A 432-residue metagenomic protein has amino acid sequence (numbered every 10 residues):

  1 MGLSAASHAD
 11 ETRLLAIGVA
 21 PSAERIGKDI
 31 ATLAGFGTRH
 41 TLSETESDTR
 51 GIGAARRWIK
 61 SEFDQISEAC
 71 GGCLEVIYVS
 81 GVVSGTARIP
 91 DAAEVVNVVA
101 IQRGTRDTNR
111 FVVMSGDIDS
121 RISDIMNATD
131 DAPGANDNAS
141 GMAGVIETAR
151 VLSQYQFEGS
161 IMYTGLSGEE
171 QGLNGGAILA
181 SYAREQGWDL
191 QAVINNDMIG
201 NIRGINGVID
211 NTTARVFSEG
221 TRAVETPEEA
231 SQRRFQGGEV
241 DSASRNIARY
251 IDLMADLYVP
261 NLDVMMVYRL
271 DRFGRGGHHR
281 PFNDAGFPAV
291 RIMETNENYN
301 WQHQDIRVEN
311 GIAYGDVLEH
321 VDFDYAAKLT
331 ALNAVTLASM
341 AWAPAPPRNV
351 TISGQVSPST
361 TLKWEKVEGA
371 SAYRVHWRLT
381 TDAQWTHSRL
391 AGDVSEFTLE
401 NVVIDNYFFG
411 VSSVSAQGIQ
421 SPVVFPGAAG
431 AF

Functional and structural regions predicted by a protein language model:
I17, R25-R103: A non-catalytic alpha/beta surface segment that caps or lines the substrate-entry region of metallo-dependent hydrolase
A34, I199-G220, M266-W342: Active-site-adjacent mobile loop/cap segments within catalytic or ligand-binding domains
A100, M114-S115, D119-S120, D124-L173 (+1 more regions): Alpha-helical metal-binding/catalytic segments enriched in His/Glu/Asp
L166-R280, A285, A289: Metal-dependent peptidase/peptidase-like ectodomains
P358-A370: Conserved aromatic anchor
H387-V394: Short beta-strand segments within Ig-like beta-sandwich modules, predominantly Fibronectin type-III
L399-Q420: Beta-strand-rich modules
A416-F432: Extracellular fibronectin type III
